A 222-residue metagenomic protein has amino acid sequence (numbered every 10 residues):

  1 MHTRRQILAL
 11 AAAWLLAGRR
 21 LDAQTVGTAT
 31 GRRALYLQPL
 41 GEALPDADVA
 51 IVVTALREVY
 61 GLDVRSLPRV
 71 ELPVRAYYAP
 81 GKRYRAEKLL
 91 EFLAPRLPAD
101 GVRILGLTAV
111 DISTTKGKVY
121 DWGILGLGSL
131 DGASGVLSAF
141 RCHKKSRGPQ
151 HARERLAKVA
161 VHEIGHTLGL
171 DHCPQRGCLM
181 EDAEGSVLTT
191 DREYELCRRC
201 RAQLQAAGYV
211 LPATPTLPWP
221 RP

Functional and structural regions predicted by a protein language model:
M1, G18-G27: C-terminal segment of N-terminal export signals and the immediately downstream linker at the start of the mature
M1-W14: N-terminal secretory signal peptides and thylakoid transit peptides that target proteins across membranes
H2, K88-R96, C197-G208: Short alpha-helical interface patches
G31-A34, G101, D131, Y194: A structure-centric signal for secondary-structure junctions around beta-strands
G31-P45: Fold-level signature of zinc-dependent metallopeptidase catalytic domains
A43-V159, D171: Metzincin-family zinc-dependent endopeptidase catalytic domain
D131-R155, D171-P222: Metalloprotease/metallohydrolase-associated module, dominated by Zn2+-dependent proteases
V159, E163-T167: Catalytic glutamate of the conserved HExxH
